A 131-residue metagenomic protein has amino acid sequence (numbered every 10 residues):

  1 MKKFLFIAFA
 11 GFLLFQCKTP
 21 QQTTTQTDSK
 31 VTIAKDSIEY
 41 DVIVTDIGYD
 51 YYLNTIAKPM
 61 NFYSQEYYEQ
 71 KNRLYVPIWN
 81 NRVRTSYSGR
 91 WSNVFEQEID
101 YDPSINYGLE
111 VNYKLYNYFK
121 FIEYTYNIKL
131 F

Functional and structural regions predicted by a protein language model:
M1-T25: Bacterial Sec-dependent N-terminal signal peptides
F12-L13, Y52, R73: Acidic/proline-rich low-complexity IDRs
C17-Y52: Sec-dependent signal peptide cleavage junction
Y51-P59: Short, charged, low-complexity amphipathic alpha-helix
P59-S88: Mature extracytoplasmic domains of secretory-pathway proteins
L74, R82-F131: Compact alpha-helical subdomains of small soluble proteins
